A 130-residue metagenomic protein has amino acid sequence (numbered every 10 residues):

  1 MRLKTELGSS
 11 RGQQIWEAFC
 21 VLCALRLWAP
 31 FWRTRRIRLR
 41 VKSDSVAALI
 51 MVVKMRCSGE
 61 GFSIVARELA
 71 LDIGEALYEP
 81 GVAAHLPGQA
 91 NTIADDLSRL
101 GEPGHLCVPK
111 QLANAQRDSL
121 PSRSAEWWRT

Functional and structural regions predicted by a protein language model:
M1-F19, A47, V52-I64: A short, polar/acidic, helix/strand-boundary loop motif
M1-L7, L39, P109-Q111, T130: General structural signal for secondary-structure boundaries
W16, W28, W32, W127-W128: A residue-identity detector for tryptophan
C20-L25: Buried hydrophobic packing segments
R26-T92, D96-R99: RNase H catalytic domain
A76-R129: C-terminal functional segments of enzyme domains
